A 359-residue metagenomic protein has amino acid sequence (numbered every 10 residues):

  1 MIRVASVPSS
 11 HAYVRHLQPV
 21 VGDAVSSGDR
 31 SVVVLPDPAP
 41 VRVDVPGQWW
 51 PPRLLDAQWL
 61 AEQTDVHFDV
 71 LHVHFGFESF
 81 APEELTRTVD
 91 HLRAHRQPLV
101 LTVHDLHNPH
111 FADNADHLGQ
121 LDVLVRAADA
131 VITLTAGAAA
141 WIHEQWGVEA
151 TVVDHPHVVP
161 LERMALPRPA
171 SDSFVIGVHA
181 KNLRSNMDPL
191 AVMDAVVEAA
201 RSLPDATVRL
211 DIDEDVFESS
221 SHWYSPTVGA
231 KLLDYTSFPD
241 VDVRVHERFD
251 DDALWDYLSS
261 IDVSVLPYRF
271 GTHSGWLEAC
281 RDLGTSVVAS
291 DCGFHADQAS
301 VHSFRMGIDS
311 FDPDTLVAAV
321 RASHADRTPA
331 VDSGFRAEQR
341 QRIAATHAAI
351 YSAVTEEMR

Functional and structural regions predicted by a protein language model:
P38, V153-R163, N182, E214-V216: Short beta-strand->alpha-helix junction loop in the catalytic core of nucleotide-activated group-transfer enzymes
G47-A127: Extended catalytic core of nucleotide-activated donor transferases of GT-like folds
R126-M164: Donor nucleotide-sugar binding/catalytic pocket of nucleotide-sugar-dependent glycosyltransferases
R168-M193, V197-A200, R209-D211: Conserved donor-binding/catalytic core segment of Leloir-type glycosyltransferases
E214, H222-D256: Nucleotide-activated donor-binding/catalytic signature segment of Leloir-type glycosyltransferases, i.e., the conserved
W255-T272, D282-T285: Acidic donor-binding loop of glycosyltransferase active sites
S286-D291: Short hydrophobic beta-strand element within catalytic cores of glycosyltransferases and related nucleotide-activated
S310-V317, R321-R359: A charged, aromatic-enriched C-terminal amphipathic alpha-helix characteristic of glycosyltransferases across folds
